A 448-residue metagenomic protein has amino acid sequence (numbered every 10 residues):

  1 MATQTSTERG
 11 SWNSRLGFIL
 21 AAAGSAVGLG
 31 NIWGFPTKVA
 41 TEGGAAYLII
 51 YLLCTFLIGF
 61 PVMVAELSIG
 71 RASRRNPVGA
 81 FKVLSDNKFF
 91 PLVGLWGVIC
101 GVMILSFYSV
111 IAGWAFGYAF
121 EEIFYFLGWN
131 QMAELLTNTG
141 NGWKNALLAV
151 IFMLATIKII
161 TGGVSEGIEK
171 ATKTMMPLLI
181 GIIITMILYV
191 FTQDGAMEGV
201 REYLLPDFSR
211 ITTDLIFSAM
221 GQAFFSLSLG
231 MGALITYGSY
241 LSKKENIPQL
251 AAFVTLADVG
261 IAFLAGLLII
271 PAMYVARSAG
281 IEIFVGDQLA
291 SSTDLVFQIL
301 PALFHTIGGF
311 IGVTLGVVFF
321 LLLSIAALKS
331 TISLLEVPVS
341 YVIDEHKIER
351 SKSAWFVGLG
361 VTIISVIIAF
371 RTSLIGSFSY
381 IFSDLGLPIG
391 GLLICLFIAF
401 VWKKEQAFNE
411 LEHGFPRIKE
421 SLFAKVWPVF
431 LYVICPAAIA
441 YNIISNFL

Functional and structural regions predicted by a protein language model:
M1-G34, V62-L67, R71-L84, K88-L95 (+2 more regions): Membrane-interface "cap" regions at the ends of multi-pass membrane proteins
A2-E8, W12, L16, E169 (+1 more regions): Membrane-embedded translocation segments of transport machinery
S6-R9, T37-E42, P77-W96, S109-G167 (+6 more regions): Inter-helical loop and helix-membrane interface segments of multi-pass membrane transporters/permeases
S14-C54, A233-I235, Q249-A252, L256-V259: Transmembrane helix-boundary motif of multi-pass solute transporters/channels
G17-I19, S25, G142-L147, A257-F263 (+4 more regions): Loop-to-transmembrane helix boundary motifs in multi-pass membrane proteins
G34-Y51, G70, S85-D86, W114 (+5 more regions): Transmembrane helix-loop boundary segments of multi-pass membrane transporters
S324-L334, A354-I364, F382-L411: Hydrophobic alpha-helical segments of multi-pass membrane transport proteins
R371-F397, K419-L448: A generic transmembrane alpha-helix motif of multi-pass inner-membrane proteins
